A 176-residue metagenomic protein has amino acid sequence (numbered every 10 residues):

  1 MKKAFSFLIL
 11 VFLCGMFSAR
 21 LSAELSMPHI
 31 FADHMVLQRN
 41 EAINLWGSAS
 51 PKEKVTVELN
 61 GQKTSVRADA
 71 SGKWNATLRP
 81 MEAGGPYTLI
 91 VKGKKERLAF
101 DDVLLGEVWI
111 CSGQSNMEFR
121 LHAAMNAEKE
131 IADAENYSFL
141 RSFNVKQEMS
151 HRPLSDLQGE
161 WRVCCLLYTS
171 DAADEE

Functional and structural regions predicted by a protein language model:
M1-A4: Positively charged n-region of N-terminal signal peptides that target proteins for export
L8-M16: Bacterial N-terminal signal peptides
G15-E24: Bacterial Sec-dependent signal peptides at the C-terminal "C-region" and cleavage site
A23-P51, V103-E107, C111: Non-catalytic, glycine-rich low-complexity segments
E53-S112: Extended acidic/polar, glycine-enriched regions that form or flank non-catalytic beta-rich accessory modules
F100-S150: An acidic-aromatic substrate-binding cleft motif
R141-L167: Short, conserved helix/loop micro-motifs enriched in His/Cys and acidic residues
Y168-E176: Single conserved hydrophobic/aromatic residue that forms the stacking wall/gate of nucleotide- or nucleobase-binding
